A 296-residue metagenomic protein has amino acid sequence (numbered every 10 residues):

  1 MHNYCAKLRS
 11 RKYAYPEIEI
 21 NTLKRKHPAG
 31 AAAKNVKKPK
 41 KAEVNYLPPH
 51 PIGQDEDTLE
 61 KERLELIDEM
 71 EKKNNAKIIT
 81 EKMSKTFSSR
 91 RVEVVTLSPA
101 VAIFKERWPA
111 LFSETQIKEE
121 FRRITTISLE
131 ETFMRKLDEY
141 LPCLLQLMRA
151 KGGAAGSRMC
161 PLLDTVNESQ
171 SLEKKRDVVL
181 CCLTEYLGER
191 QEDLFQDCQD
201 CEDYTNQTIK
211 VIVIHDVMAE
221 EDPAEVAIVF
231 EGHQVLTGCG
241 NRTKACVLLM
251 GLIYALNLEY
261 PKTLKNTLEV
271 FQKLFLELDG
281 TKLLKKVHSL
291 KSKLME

Functional and structural regions predicted by a protein language model:
H2-E296: Intrinsically disordered, low-complexity regulatory regions of nuclear DNA-binding proteins
